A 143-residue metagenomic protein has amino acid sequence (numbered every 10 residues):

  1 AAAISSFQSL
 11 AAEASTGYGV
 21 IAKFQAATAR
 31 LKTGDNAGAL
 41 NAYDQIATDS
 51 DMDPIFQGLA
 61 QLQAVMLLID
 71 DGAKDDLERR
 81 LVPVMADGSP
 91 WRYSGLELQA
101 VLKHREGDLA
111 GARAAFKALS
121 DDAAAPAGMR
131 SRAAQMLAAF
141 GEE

Functional and structural regions predicted by a protein language model:
A1-G19: Short extracytoplasmic
E13, Y18-E143: Soluble extracytoplasmic domains of inner/organellar membrane proteins
